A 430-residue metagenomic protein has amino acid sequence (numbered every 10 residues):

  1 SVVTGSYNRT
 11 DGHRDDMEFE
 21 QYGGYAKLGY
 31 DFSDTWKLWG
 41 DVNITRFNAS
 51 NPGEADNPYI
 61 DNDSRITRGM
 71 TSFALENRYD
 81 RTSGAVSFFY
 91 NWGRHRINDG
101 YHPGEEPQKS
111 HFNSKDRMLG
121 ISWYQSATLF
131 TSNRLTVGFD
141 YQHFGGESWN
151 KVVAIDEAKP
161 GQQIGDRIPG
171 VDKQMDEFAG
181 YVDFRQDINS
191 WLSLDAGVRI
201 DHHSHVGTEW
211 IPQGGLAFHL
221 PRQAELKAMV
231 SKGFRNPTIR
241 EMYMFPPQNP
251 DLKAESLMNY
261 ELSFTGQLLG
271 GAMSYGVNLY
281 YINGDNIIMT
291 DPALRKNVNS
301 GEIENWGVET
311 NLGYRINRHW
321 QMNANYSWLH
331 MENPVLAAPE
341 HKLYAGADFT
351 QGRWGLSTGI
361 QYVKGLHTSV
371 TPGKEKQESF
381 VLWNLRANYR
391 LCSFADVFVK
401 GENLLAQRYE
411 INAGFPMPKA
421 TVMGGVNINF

Functional and structural regions predicted by a protein language model:
S1-R9, Y25, G84-P107, T136-F139 (+5 more regions): Surface-exposed extracellular loop regions of Gram-negative outer-membrane beta-barrel proteins
S1-V2, T35-G40, Y79-A85, S132-L135 (+6 more regions): Repeated loop/turn-to-beta-strand initiation elements of outer-membrane beta-barrel proteins
Y7-D11, I44-N48, Y79-R81, Y90-R94 (+12 more regions): Transmembrane beta-strands of outer-membrane beta-barrel pores
T10-Q21, T35-M118: Flexible loop and strand-edge segments within Gram-negative outer membrane beta-barrel domains
A55-R78, S114, V171-M175, H219 (+6 more regions): Outer-membrane beta-barrel signature, preferentially recognizing the C-terminal barrel domain of Gram-negative
T67, K109-D195, G359, K374: Outer-membrane beta-barrel transmembrane domain signature of Gram-negative proteins, especially the mid-to-C-terminal
D187-W191, G276-N283, N299-T368, S393-D396 (+1 more regions): Gram-negative outer-membrane beta-barrel transporters
D285, T290, N317, M322 (+2 more regions): C-terminal beta-signal and adjacent terminal beta-strands/loops of Gram-negative outer-membrane beta-barrel proteins
